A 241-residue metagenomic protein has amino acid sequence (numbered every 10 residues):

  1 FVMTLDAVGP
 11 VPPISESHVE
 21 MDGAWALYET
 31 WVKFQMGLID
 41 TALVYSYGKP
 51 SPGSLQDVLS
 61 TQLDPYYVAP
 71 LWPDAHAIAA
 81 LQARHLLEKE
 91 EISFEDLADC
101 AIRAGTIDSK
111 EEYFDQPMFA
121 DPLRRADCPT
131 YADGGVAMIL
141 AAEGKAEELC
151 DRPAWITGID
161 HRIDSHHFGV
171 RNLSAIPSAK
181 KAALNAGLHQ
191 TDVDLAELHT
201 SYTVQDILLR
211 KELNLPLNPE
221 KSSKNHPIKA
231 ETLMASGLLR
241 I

Functional and structural regions predicted by a protein language model:
F1-L43, Y47-P50, F119-I241: Claisen-condensing/thiolase-fold acyl-transfer catalytic domains that form or cleave C-C bonds in fatty acid
A42-E90: Flexible glycine-/small-residue-enriched beta->alpha junction loops that bind anionic phosphate/pyrophosphate groups
G48, R103, K110-F114, H199-Y202: Flexible, active-site-proximal loop/turn residues at the rims of small-molecule/cofactor binding pockets and catalytic
G53-S54, E111, I207-L208: Short glycine-/acidic-enriched loop or helix-start segments at secondary-structure transitions that form or flank
L63-A77, S109-G134: Short, charged N-terminal helix-start/capping segments
L71-I78, K89-I92, D96, D127-A132 (+1 more regions): Short, contiguous, pocket-lining structural segments that sit at or immediately flank catalytic/ligand-binding sites
P73-Y113: N-terminal leader/propeptide and maturation segments of large enzyme subunits in energy/redox metabolism and hydrolases
A104, E111-D115, E143-L149: Short alpha-helical interface patches
